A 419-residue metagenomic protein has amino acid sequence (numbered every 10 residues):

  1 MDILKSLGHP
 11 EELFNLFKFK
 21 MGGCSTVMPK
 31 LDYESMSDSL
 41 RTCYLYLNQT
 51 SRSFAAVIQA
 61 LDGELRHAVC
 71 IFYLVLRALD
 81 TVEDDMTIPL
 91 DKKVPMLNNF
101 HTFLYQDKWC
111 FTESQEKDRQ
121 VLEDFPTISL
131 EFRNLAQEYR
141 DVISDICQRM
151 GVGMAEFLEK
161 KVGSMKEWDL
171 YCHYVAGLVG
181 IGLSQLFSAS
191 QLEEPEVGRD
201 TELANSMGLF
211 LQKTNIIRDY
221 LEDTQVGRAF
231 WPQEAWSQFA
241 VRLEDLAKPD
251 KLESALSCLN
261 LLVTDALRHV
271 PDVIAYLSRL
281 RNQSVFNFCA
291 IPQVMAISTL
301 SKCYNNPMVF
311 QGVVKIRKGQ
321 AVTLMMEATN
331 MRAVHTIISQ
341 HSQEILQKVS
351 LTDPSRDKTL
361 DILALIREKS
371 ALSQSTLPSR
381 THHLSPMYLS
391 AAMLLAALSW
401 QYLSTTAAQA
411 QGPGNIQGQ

Functional and structural regions predicted by a protein language model:
M1-I274, S278, Q340-I345, V349 (+2 more regions): Acidic catalytic motifs of isoprenoid enzymes
Q212-I216, T299-N305: Transmembrane alpha-helical segments that form the membrane-embedded catalytic/substrate-channel core of multi-pass
F230-W231, G312-M326, L346-T359: Long amphipathic alpha-helical coiled-coil segments
Q283-I297: Amphipathic alpha-helical protein-interaction segments enriched in hydrophobic
K315, S375-P386: Interfacial loop-to-transmembrane junctions
L324-T336: Divalent metal-dependent phosphate-bond-processing catalytic cores, especially two-metal-ion Mg2+/Mn2+ enzymes that act
T336-P378: Long, charge-rich low-complexity segments
